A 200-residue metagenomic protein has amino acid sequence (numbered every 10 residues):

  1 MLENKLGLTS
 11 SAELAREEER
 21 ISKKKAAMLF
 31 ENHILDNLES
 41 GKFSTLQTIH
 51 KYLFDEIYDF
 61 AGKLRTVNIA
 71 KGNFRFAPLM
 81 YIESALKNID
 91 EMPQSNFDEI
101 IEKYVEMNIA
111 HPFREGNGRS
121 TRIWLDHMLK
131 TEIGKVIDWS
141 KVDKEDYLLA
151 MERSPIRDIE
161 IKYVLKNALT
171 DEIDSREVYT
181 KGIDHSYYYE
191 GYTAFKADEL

Functional and structural regions predicted by a protein language model:
M1-L200: FIC/Doc superfamily catalytic core
